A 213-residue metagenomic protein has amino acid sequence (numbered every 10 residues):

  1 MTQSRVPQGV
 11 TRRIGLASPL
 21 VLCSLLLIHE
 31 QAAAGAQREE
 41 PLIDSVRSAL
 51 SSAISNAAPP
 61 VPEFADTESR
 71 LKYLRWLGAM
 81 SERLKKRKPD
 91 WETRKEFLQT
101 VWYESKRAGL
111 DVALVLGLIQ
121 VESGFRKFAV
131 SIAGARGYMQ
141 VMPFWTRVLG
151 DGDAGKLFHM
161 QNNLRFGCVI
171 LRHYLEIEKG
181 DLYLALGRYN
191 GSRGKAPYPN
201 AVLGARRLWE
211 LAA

Functional and structural regions predicted by a protein language model:
M1-S81, R87-W91, R207-A213: N-terminal secretory targeting signals
S55-A213: Catalytic glycan-binding domains that act on GlcNAc-containing polysaccharides
